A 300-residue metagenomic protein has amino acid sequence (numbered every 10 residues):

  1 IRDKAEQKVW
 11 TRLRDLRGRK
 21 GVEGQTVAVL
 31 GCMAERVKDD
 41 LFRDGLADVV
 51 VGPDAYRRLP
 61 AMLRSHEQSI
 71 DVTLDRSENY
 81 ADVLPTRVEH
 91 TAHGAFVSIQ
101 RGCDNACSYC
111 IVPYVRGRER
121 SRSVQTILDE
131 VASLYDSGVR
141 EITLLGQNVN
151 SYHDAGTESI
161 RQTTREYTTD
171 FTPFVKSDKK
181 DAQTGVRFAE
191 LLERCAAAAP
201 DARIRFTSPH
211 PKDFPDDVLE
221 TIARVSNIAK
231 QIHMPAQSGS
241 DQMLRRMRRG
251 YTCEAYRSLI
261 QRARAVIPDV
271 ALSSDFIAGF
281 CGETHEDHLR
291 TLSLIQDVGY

Functional and structural regions predicted by a protein language model:
I1-H153, R187, I232, E254-A265 (+2 more regions): Proteins enriched for Cys/Gly/acidic motifs involved in redox and nucleic-acid/cofactor modification
V27, G31, R36-V37, D136-H288: Conserved SAM/AdoMet-binding glycine-rich loop
G45, A199, S226, V298-G299: Structural motif
E283, I295-Y300: Contiguous mid-protein beta-loop-alpha structural module that forms a pocket-lining wall or clamp of enzyme active
